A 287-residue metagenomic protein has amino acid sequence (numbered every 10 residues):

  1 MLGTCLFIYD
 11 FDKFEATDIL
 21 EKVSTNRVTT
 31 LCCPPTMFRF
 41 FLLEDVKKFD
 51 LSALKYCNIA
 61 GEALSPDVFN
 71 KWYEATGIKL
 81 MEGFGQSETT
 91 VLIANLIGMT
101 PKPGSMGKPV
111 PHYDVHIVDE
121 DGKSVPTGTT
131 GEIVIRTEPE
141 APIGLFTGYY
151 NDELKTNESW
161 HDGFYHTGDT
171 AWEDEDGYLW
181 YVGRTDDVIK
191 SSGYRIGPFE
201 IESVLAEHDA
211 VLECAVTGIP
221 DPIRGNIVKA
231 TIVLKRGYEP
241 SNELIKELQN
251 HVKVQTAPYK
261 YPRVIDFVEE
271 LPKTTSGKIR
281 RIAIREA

Functional and structural regions predicted by a protein language model:
M1-F40, Y56, M81: AMP-binding/adenylate-forming
F7-Y9, S24, Y56-C57, L64-M81 (+6 more regions): Conserved AMP-binding/adenylate-forming
T17-L20, K48, E202-S203: Short hydrophobic/charged patches on amphipathic alpha-helices used for structural packing and interfaces
T29-C33, V46-D67: Conserved helix-loop-beta element of the AMP-binding
L31, T137-P142, K155, T170-Y259 (+2 more regions): AMP-binding/adenylate-forming catalytic core of the ANL superfamily
T36-R39, E62-A63, E140: Alpha-helix/helix-capping structural signal
A53, G77, H112, A210-E213 (+3 more regions): Glycine-centered tight turns that cap/initiate beta-strands
Y56-I59, V216, D266-F267: Hydrophobic/anchoring residues in structured secondary elements
